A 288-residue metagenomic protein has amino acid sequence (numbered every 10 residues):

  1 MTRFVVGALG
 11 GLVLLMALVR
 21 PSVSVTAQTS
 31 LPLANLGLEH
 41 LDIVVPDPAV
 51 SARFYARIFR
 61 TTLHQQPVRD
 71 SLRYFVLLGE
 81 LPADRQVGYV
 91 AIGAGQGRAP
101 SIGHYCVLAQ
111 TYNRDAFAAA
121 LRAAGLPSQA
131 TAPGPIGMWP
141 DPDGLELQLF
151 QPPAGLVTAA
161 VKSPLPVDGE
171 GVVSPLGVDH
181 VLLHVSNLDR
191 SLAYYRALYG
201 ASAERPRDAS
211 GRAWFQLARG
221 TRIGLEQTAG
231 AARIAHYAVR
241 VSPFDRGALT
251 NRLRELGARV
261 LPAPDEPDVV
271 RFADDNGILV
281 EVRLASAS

Functional and structural regions predicted by a protein language model:
T2-V5, A94-Q96: N-terminal targeting signals for export/organelle localization
R3, G11-L18, V25-L31, A118-L176 (+4 more regions): Vicinal oxygen chelate
V25-A49, I102-A109, P152-L192, I234-V241 (+1 more regions): N-terminal beta-strand motif that seeds the catalytic metal site of vicinal oxygen chelate
P32-N35, D42-G88, P135-M138, L182-R222 (+1 more regions): Core segments of cupin and vicinal oxygen chelate
G37, Q86-G88, S101, A124 (+5 more regions): Cysteine-rich, disulfide-stabilized extracellular repeat modules
R53, G103-V107, A119-A120, D189-A197 (+1 more regions): Short, basic/low-complexity N-terminal boundary segments at the transition from targeting/disordered tails
R53, Y112-F117, F244-L249: Short, conserved charged micro-motifs
T62-S101, E146-A154, A201-A235, V239-P243 (+1 more regions): Conserved short beta-strand elements that form part of the metal-binding/catalytic scaffold of enzyme active sites
